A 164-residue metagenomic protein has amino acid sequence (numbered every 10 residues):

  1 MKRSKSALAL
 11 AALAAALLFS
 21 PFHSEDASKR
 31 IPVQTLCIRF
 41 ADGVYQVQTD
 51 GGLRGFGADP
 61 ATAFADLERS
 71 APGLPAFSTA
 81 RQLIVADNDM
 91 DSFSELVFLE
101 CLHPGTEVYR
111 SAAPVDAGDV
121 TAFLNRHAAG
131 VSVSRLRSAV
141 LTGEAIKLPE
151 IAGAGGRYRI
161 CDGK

Functional and structural regions predicted by a protein language model:
M1-K164: Membrane-proximal alpha-helical signals and transmembrane carboxylates
